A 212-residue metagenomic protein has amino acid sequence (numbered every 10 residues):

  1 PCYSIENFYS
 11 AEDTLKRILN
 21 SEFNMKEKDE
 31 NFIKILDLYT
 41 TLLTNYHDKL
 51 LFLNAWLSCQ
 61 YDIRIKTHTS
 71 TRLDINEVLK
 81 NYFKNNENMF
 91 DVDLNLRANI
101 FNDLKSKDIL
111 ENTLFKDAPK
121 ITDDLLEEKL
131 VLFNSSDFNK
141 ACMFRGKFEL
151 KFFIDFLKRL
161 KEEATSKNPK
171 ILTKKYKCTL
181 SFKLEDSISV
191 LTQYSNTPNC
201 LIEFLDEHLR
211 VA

Functional and structural regions predicted by a protein language model:
P1-A212: Acidic, divalent-metal-binding catalytic cores of TOPRIM and closely related two-metal-ion phosphodiester/pyrophosphate
